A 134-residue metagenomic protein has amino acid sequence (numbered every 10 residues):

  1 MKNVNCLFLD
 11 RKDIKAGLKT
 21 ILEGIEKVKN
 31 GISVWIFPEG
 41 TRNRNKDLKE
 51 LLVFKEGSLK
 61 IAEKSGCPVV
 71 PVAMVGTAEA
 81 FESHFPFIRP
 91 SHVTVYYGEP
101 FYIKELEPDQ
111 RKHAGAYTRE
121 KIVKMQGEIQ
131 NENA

Functional and structural regions predicted by a protein language model:
M1-L22, E26: Membrane-interfacial amphipathic helices and adjacent loop/beta segments that form the lipid-substrate binding surface
L18-A134: Non-catalytic C-terminal accessory region of glycerolipid acyltransferases and related lyso-lipid remodeling enzymes
